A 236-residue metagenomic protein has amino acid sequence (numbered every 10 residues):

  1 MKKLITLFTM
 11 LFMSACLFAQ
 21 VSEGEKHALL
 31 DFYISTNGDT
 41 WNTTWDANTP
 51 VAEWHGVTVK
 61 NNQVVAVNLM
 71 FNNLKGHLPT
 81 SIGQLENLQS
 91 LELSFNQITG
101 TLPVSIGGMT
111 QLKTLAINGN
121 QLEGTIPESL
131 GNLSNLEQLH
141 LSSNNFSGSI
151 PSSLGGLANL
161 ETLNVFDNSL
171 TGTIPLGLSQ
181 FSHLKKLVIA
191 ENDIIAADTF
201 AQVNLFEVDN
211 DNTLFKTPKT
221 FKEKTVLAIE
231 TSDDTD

Functional and structural regions predicted by a protein language model:
M1-E23: Bacterial Sec-dependent N-terminal signal peptides
V21-T36: Short N-terminal segments immediately surrounding and downstream of signal-peptide cleavage
I34-H77, D236: LRR flanking "cap" motifs
N61, G83-L88, G107-L112, G131-L136 (+3 more regions): Leucine-rich repeat
N61-Q97, T217, T231: Mid-chain, structured segments of secreted extracytoplasmic proteins
N72, N96, N120, L141-N144 (+3 more regions): Consensus "Asn ladder" position of solenoid repeat domains
L78-T80, L102-V104, E123-E128, S147-S152 (+2 more regions): The feature encodes a structural signal of leucine-rich repeats
E161-D236: Leucine-rich solenoid repeat scaffolds
